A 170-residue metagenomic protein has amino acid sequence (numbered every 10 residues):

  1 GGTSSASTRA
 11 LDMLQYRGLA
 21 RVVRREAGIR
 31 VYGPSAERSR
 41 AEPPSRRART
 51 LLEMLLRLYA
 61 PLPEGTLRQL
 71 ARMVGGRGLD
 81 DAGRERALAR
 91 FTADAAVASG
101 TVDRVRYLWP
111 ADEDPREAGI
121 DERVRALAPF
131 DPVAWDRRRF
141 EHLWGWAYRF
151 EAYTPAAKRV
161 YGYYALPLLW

Functional and structural regions predicted by a protein language model:
G1-R125, D131-R137, W146, F150-V160 (+1 more regions): Long, low-complexity intrinsically disordered regions
H142: Active-site-proximal segments of catalytic enzyme domains that coordinate small-molecule cofactors or metal ions
